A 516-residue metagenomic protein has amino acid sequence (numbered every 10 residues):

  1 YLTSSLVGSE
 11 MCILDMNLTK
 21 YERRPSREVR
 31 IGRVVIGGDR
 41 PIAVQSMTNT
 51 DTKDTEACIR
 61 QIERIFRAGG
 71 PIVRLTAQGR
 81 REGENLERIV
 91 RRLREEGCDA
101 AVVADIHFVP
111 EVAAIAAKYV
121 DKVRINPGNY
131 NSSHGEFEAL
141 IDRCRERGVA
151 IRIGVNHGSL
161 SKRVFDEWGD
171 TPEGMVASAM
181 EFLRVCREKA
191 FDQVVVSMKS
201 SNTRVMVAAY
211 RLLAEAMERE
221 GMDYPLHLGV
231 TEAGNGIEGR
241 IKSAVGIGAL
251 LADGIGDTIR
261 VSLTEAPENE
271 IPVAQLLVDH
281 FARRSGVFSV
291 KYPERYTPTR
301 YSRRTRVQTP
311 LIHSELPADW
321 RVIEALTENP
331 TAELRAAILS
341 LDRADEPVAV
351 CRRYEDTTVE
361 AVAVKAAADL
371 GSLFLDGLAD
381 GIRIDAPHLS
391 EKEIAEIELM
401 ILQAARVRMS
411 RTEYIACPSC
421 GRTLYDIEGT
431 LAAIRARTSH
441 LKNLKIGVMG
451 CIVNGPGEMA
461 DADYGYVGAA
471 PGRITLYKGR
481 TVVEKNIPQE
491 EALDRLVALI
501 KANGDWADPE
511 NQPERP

Functional and structural regions predicted by a protein language model:
Y1-I13: Single conserved hydrophobic/aromatic residue that forms the stacking wall/gate of nucleotide- or nucleobase-binding
L14-S46, R145, R283-E315, A432 (+1 more regions): N-terminal amphipathic alpha-helix/helix-capping segment at the start of soluble metabolic enzymes
S26-T50, L86-E87, R152-E167, C351: N-terminal small/glycine-rich loop or linker at the start of catalytic domains across soluble metabolic enzymes
D39-A57, T76-Q78, A100-F108, G128 (+4 more regions): Active-site mouth loops of central-metabolism enzymes
V44, D105, I153, V196 (+6 more regions): Conserved, mostly hydrophobic/aromatic
N49, D54, R67-L93, P127-S132 (+2 more regions): Glycine-rich, proline-tolerant flexible connector loops at the mouths of alpha/beta enzymes
R80-A104, L140-V149, L213-M222, R283 (+3 more regions): Alpha-helix-loop-beta-strand connector modules within alpha/beta enzyme cores
N156, V164-Y301, W320-L441, K445-V448: Catalytic alpha/beta core domains of metabolic enzymes, predominantly
